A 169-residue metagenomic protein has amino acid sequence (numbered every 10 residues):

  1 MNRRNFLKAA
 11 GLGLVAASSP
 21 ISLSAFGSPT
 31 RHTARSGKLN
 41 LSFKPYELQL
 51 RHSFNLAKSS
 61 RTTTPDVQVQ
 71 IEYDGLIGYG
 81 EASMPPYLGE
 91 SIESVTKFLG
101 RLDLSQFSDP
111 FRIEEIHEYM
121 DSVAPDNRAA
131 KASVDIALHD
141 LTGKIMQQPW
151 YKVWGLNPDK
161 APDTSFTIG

Functional and structural regions predicted by a protein language model:
M1-N2: N-terminal secretory signal peptides
N5-G27: N-terminal export signals
I21-N55, T62, E72: C-terminal segment of N-terminal export signals and the immediately downstream linker at the start of the mature
R35-F43, E72, I77-M146: Metal- or metallocofactor-binding catalytic centers and their adjacent structured scaffolds across diverse enzyme
T64-D66: Conserved N-terminal beta1-alpha1 strand-loop-helix module at the mouth
W154-D159: Flexible hinge/switch segments at interdomain interfaces of large molecular machines
P162-F166: Hydrophobic faces of well-ordered beta-strands that scaffold small-molecule active sites in alpha/beta enzyme cores
G169: Catalytic beta/alpha-barrel core
